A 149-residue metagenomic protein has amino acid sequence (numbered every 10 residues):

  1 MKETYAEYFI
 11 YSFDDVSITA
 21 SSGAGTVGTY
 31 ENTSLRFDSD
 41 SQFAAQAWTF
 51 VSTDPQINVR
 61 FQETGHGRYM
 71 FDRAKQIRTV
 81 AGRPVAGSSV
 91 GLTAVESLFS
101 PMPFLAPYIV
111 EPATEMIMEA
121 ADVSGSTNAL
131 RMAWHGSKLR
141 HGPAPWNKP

Functional and structural regions predicted by a protein language model:
M1-P149: Beta-strand-centric surfaces of beta-sandwich/beta-rich domains
